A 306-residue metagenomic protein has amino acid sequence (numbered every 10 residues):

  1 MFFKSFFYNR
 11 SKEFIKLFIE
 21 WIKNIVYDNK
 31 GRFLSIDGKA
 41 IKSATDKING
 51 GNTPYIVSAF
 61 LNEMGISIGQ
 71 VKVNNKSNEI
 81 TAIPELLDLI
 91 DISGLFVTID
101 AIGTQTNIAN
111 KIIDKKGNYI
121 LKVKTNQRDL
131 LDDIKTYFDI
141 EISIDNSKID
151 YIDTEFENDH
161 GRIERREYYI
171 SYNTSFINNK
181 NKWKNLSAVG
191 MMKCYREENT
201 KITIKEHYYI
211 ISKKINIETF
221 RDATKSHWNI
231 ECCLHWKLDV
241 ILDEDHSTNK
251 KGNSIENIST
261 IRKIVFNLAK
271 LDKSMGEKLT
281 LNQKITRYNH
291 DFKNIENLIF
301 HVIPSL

Functional and structural regions predicted by a protein language model:
M1-I99, T104-N107: Conserved, well-structured functional cores that handle cations and Mg-NTP chemistry
K12, S77-I80, K214, I255-S259: Electropositive phosphate-/nucleotide-binding environments in soluble metabolic enzymes
L17-E20, F33, N146-Y151, L234-V240 (+1 more regions): Short coil/turn segments at secondary-structure boundaries
D37, G65, Y119, E231 (+1 more regions): A residue-level signal for conserved active-site and pocket-lining positions in enzyme catalytic cores
I66-E157: Nuclease catalytic cores that cleave nucleic-acid phosphodiester bonds, predominantly acidic two-metal-ion
K124-K225: An anionic, glycine-rich sequence signature occurring as long contiguous blocks
S147, K237-L306: A short, flexible helix-boundary coil/loop motif
K214-T248: Short amphipathic alpha-helical "interface-anchor" segments enriched in bulky aromatics
